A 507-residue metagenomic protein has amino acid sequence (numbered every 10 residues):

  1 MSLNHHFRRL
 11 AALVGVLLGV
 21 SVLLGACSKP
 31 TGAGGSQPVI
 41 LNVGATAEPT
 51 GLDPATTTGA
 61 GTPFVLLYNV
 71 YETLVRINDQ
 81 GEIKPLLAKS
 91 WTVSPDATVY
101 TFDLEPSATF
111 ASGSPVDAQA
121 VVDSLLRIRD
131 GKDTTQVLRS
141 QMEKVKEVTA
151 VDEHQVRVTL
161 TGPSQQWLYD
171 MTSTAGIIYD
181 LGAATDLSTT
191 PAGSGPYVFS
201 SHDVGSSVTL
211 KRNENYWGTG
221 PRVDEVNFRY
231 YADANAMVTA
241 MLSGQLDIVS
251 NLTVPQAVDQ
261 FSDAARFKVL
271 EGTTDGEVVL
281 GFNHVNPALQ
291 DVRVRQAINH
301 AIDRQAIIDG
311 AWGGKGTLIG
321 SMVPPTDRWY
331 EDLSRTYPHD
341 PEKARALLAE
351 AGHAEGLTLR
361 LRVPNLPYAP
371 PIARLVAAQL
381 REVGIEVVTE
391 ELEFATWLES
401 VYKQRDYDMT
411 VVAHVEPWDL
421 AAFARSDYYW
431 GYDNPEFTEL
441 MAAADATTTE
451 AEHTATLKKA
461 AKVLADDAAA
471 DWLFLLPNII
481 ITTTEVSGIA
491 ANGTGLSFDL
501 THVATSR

Functional and structural regions predicted by a protein language model:
A45-P95, L126, A192-G193: N-terminal lobe/hinge region of extracytoplasmic solute-binding protein
D96, D103, V137-L181: Surface-exposed binding/hinge segments that line and control ligand-binding clefts or catalytic entry sites
V116-L126, E153-T159, G195-P196, V223-E225 (+5 more regions): Alpha-helical secondary-structure segments
Q166-P221, E225: Gly/Pro-rich hinge or "lid" segments in bacterial periplasmic/extracellular proteins
T185, N213-D259, E386: Ligand-site clamp/hinge motif
G313, T317-E350, Y368-P371: Structural transition elements
E386-W397, A421-E485, R507: Extracytoplasmic/peripheral linker and loop segments enriched in polar/acidic and small residues with frequent Thr/Pro
I480-R507: Long beta-strand-rich cores associated with HINT superfamily self-processing modules
